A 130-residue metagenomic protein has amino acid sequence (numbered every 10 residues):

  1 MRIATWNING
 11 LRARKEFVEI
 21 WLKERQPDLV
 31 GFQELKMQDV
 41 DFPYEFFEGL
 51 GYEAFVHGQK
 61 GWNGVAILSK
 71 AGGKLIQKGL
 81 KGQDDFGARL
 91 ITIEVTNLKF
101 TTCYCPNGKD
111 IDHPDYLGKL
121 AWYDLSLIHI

Functional and structural regions predicted by a protein language model:
M1-G49, V65: N-terminal, active-site-proximal structural segment of metallo-dependent hydrolase catalytic domains
R14-K15, F86, S126: Amphipathic coiled-coil/heptad-repeat helices and related helical stalk/stem segments that mediate oligomerization
L22-Q26, L98, S126: Short linear sequence motif anchored by a di-proline
L35-Q38, F42-D110: Structured beta-strand-rich core segments of catalytic domains in phosphoester-bond hydrolases
I111-Y116: A short secondary-structure junction signal
K119-S126: Active-site beta-loop-alpha substructure in enzyme catalytic cores, prototypically the cysteine-centered nucleophile
I128-I130: Conserved small/polar residues in nucleotide/adenosyl-binding loops
